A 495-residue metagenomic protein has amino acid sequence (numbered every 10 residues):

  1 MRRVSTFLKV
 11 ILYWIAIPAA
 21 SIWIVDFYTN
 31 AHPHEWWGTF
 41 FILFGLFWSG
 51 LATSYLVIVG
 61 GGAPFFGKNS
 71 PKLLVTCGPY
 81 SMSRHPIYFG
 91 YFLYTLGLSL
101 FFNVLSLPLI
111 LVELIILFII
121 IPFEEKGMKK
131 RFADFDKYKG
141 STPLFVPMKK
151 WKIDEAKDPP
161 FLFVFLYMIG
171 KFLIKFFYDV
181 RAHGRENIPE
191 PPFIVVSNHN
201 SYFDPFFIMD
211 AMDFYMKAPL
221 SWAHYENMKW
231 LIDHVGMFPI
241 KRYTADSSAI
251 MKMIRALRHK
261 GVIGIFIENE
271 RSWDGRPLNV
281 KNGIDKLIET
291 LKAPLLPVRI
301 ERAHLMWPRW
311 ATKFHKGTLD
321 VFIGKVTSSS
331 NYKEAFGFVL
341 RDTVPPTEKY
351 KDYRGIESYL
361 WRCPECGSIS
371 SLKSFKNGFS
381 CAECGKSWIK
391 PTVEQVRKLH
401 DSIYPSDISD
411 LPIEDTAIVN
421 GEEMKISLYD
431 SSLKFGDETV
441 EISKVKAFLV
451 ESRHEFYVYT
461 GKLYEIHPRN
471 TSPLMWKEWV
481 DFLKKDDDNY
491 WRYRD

Functional and structural regions predicted by a protein language model:
M1-C77, G90-E155: Membrane-anchoring alpha-helices and their flanking helix-loop junctions
S81-F89: Histidine-centered phosphotransfer motif of kinases
P86, V195, S427, S431-E455: Phosphoinositide-dependent membrane-docking surfaces
P159, F163, Y167, I174-Y332 (+2 more regions): Soluble catalytic domains of membrane acyltransferases
K333-L340, V344-R362: A conserved mid-domain beta-alpha-beta active-site/ligand-binding segment of alpha/beta enzyme cores
K351-V396: Cys/His-rich short segments
S409-E438: Conserved beta-hairpin
S443-D495: Acidic, Ser/Thr- and proline-rich intrinsically disordered linker/docking segments of eukaryotic scaffolds
